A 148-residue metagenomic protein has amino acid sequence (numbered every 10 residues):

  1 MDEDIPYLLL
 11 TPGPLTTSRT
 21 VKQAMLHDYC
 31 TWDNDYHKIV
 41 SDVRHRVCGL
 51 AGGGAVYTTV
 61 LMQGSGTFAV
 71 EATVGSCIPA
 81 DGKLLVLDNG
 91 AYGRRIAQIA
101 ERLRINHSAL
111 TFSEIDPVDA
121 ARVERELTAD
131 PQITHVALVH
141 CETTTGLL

Functional and structural regions predicted by a protein language model:
M1-I5: Basic/polar N-terminal segments that are highly enriched at the extreme N-terminus, encompassing both cleavable
P6-Q63, T67: A glycine-/small-polar-enriched, mobile loop at the entrance of the PLP active site in fold-type I
Y57-Q98: Conserved beta-loop-alpha segment that forms the PLP phosphate-binding cup at the N-terminus of a helix
M62-Q63, L110-D116: Short beta->alpha junction loops
D81, I115-V118: Glycine-centered loop/turn motifs
R95-N106, S113, E126: Active-site-proximal loop->helix
V118-L148: Active-site phosphate-binding strand-loop segment of PLP-dependent enzymes
